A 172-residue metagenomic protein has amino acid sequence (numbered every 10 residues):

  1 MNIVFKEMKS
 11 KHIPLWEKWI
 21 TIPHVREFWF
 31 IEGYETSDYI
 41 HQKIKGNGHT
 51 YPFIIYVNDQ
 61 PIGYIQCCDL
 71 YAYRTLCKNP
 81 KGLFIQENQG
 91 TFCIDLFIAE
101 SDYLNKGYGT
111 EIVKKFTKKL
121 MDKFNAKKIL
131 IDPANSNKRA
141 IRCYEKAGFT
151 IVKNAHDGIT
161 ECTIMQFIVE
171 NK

Functional and structural regions predicted by a protein language model:
M1-K11, E170-K172: Conserved N-terminal entry element of GNAT/NAT acetyltransferase domains
K18-E32: Helix-loop element at the rim of GNAT/NAT acetyltransferase active sites that forms part of the acceptor-substrate
E32-Y51, V57: Active-site rim helix/loop that mediates acceptor-substrate recognition in acyltransferases
I54, Q60-D69, C93: Conserved beta-strand in the GNAT
D69-L96, D102-L104: Conserved acyl-donor/pantetheine-binding loop and adjacent beta-alpha core of acyl/acetyltransferases and related
E87-G90, K127-L130, A134-K138, K153-K172: C-terminal "cap" of GNAT-fold acetyltransferases
G107-F116: Conserved acetyl-CoA pyrophosphate-binding loop and the N-cap/start of the following alpha-helix in GNAT-like
T110-E111, N135-K153: Conserved active-site alpha-helix within GNAT-family acetyltransferase domains
